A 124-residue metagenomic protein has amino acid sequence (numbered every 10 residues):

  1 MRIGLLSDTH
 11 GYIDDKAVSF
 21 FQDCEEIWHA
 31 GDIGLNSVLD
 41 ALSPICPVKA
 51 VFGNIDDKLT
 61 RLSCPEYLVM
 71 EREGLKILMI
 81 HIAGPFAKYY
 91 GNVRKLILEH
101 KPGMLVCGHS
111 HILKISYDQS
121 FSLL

Functional and structural regions predicted by a protein language model:
M1-V48, D56-M79: N-terminal active-site segment of His-dependent metallophosphoesterases
Y12-A17, M79, P85-L98: Pre-active-site segment of Zn-dependent metallo-hydrolases
I13, D32, G84, I112-K114: Intrinsic structural disorder/low-complexity segments
F20-F21, F52, F86, F121: Phenylalanine-focused residue identity feature
G31, F52-N54, I82, G108-S110: Short secondary-structure boundary segments
N36, N54, Y89-N92: Detector for Asparagine
K49, K88-L124: Conserved beta-sheet core of the metallophosphoesterase superfamily
D56, H81, S122-L124: Extended interaction regions within the primary functional domain
